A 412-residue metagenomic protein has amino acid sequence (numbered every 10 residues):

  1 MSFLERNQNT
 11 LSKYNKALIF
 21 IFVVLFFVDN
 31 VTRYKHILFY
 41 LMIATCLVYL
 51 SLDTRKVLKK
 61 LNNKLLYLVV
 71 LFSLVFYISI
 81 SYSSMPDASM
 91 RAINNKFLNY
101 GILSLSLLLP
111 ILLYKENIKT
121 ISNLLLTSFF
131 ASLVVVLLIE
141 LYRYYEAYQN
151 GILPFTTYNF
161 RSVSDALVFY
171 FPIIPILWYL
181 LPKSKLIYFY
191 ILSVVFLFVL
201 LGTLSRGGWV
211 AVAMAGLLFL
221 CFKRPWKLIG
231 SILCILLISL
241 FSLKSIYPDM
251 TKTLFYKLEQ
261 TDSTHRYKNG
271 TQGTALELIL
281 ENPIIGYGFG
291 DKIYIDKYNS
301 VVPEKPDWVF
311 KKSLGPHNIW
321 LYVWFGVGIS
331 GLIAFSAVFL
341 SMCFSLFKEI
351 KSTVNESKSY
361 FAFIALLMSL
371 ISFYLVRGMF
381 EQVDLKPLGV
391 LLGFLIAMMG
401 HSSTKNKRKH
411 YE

Functional and structural regions predicted by a protein language model:
M1-I78, D87, L112-N123, T127 (+5 more regions): Transmembrane signal-anchor hairpin modules in multi-pass inner-membrane enzymes, especially those that act on
M42-L47, V338, A365-E412: Transmembrane alpha-helices of multi-pass inner-membrane enzymes
L50-D53, V212-I232: Perimembrane helix-loop-helix junctions
L65-F72, A88-I111, L124, L133 (+2 more regions): Aromatic-anchored transmembrane helix interface
T120-Y148, Y158-F222, K348, S372-L375: Alpha-helical transmembrane segments of multi-pass inner-membrane proteins
K223-Q260, L276-E281, F289: A membrane-periplasm/extracellular boundary helix in multi-pass inner-membrane enzymes that assemble envelope glycans
T261-G273, G288-V327: Long extracytoplasmic/lumenal interhelical loops at the membrane interface of multi-pass membrane proteins
V327-S372: Hydrophobic transmembrane alpha-helices and their immediate junctions
